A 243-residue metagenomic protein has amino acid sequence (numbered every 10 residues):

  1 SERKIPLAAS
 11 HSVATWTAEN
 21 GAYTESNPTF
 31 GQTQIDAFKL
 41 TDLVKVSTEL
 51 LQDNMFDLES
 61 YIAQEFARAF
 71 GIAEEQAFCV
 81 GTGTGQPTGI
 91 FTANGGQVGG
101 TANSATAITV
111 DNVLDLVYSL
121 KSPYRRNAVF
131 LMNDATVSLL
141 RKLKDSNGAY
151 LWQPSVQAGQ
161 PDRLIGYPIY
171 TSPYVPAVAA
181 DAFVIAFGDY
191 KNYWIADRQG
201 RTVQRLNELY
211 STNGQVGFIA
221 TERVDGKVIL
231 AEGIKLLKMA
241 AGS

Functional and structural regions predicted by a protein language model:
S1-N127, R141, A149-W152, V156-R163 (+3 more regions): Acidic/polar, low-complexity extended loops/arms that serve as protein-protein interfaces in large oligomeric shells
V13-A14, A18-G21, E75, R205-S243: Protruding loop/beta-arch "assembly-hinge" segments enriched in small, turn-prone residues
T15-A18, F56-D57, R141-D145, A179-F183 (+4 more regions): Short conserved micro-motifs at the rims of enzyme active sites and ligand-binding pockets
R126, K191, Q199, G214-V216: A short pocket-lining beta-strand/turn micro-motif at the edge of beta-sheets
A128, M132-A135: Active-site-proximal binding-pocket segments
N133, I169, F218: Hydrophobic, well-ordered secondary-structure elements that form the walls of internal hydrophobic environments
T136-L140: A generic structural signal for short hydrophobic patches within well-formed alpha-helices
D162-E208: C-terminal hydrophobic structural anchor segments that stabilize assembly/packing rather than catalytic chemistry
